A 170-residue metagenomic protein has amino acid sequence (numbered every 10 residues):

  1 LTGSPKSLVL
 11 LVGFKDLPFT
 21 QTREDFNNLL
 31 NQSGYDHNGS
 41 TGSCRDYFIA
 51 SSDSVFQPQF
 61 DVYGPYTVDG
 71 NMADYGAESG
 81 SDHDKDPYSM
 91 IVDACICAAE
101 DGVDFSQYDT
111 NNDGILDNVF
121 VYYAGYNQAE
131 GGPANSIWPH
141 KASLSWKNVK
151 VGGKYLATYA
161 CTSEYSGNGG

Functional and structural regions predicted by a protein language model:
L1-G170: Active-site-proximal segment of zinc-dependent metalloprotease catalytic domains
